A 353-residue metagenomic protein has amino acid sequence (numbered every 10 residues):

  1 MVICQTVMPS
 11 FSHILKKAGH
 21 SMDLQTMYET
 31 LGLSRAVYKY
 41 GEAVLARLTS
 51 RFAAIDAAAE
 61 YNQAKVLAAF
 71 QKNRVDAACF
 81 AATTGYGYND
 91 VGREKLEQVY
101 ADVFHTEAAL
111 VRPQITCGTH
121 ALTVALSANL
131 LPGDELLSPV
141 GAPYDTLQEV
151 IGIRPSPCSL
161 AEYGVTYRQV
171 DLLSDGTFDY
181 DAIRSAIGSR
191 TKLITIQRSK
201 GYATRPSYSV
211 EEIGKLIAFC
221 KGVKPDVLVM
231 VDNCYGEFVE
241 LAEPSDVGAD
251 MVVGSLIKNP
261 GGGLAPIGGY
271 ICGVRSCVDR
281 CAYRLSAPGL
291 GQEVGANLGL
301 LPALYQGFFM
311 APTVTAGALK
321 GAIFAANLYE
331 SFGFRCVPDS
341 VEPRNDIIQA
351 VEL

Functional and structural regions predicted by a protein language model:
D23-T49, V66-K72, D76-C79, G87-Y88 (+6 more regions): Conserved PLP-enzyme active-site core in the AAT-like
I55-R74, Y86-E97: A structural motif shared across PLP-dependent enzymes of the aminotransferase-like
M310, Q349-L353: Short glycine/threonine-rich loop-to-helix capping motif typified by GTGT followed within a few residues by an Asp-Pro
V341-Q349: Conserved glycine-rich beta-strand-loop-beta hairpin in the small C-terminal domain of fold type I
